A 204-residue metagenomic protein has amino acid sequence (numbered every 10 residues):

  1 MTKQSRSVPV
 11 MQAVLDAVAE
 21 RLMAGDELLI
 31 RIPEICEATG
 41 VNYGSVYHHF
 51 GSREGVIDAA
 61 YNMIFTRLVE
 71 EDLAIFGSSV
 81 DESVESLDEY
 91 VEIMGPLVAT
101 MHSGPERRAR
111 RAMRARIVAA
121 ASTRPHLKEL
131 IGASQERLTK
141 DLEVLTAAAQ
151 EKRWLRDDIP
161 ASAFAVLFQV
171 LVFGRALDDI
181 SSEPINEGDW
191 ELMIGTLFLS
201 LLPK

Functional and structural regions predicted by a protein language model:
M1-P9: N-terminal intrinsically disordered/low-complexity leader segments
Q12, D16, A112-A115: Short alpha-helical elements of helix-turn-helix
A13, A17, R21-A59, M63: Helix-turn-helix
A59, D72-R111, A161-F164, F168 (+1 more regions): Hydrophobic alpha-helical connector segments
V69-E70, P105-A115, P125-K152, A163: Amphipathic alpha-helical packing segments from all-alpha helical-bundle domains
P96-P105, A112-T123, T196-L201: Helix-loop "lid/cap" segments that line or gate small-molecule binding pockets
K128-G132, E136, Q150-L197: Hydrophobic/aromatic-rich alpha-helical bundle segments in the mid-to-C-terminal region
